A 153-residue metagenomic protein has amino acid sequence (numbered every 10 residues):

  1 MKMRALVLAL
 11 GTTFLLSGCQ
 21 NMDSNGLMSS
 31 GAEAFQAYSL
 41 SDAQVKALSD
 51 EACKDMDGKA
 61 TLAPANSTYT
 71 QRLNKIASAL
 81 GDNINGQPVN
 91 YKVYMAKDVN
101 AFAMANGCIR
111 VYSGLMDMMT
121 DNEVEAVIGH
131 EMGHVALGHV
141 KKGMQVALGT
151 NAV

Functional and structural regions predicted by a protein language model:
K2-V7, L16-V153: A Zn2+-metalloprotease active-site environment signal
